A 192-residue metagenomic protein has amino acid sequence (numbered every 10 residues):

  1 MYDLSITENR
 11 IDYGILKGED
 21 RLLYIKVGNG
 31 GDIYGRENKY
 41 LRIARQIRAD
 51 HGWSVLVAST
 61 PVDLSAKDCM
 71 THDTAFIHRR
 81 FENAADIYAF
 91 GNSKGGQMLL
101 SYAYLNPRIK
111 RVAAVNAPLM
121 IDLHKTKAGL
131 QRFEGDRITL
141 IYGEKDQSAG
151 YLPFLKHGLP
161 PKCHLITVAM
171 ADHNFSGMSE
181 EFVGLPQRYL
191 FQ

Functional and structural regions predicted by a protein language model:
T7-V57: Short, surface-exposed "cap/lid" segments of acyl-processing enzymes
D63-E82: Alpha/beta-hydrolase active-site loop
A89-G91, V115: Short beta-strand immediately N-terminal to the catalytic nucleophile in serine-hydrolase-like folds
G91-L99: Gly/Ala-rich beta-loop-alpha elbow adjacent to hydrolase catalytic centers
A113-D122, G143: Active-site nucleophile loop of the alpha/beta-hydrolase fold
F133-E134, L140-Y142: Short beta-strand/loop motif that positions the catalytic acidic residue of the alpha/beta-hydrolase fold
Q147-P153: Conserved alpha/beta-hydrolase "acid-adjacent" motif
A171-E181: Catalytic histidine-centered segment of alpha/beta-hydrolase-like enzymes
